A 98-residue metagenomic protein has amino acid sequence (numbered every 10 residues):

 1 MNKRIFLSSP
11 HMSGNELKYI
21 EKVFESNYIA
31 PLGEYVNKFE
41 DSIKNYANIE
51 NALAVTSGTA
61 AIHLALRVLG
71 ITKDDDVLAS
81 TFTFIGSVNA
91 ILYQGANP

Functional and structural regions predicted by a protein language model:
M1-V68, T72-K73, Y93: Conserved PLP-binding active-site segment in aminotransferase class I/II-type PLP enzymes
R67-P98: PLP-dependent aminotransferase-like
